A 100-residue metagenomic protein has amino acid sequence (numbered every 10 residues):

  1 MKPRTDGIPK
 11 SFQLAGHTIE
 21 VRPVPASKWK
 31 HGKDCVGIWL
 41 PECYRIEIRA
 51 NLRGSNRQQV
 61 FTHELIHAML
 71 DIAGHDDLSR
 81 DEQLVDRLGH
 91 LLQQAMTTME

Functional and structural regions predicted by a protein language model:
K2-S55, D71-I72, D76-L91: Active-site scaffold of zinc-dependent metalloenzymes
Q59-D71: Active-site recognition of the HExxH zinc-binding catalytic motif
T97-E100: Charged phosphate-binding loop/patch that engages nucleotide di/tri-phosphates or the phosphate backbone of nucleic
